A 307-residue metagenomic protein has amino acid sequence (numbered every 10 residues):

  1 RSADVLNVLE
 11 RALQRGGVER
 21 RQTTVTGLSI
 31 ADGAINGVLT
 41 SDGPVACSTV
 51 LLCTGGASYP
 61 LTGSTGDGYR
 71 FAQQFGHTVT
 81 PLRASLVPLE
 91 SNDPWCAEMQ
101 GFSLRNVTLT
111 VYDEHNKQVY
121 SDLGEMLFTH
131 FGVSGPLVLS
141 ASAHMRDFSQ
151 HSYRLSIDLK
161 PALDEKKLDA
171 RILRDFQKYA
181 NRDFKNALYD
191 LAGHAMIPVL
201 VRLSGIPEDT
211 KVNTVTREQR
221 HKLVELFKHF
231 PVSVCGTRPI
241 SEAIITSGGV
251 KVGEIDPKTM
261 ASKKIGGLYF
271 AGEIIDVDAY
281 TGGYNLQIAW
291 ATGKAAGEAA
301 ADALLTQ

Functional and structural regions predicted by a protein language model:
R1-R11, Y59-G63, P94, V212-Q219: Short beta-strand to alpha-helix junction loop
R1-T49, I197: Feature captures the FAD/FMN-dependent oxidoreductase FAD-binding
S2-L6, S85-P94, T237-E254: Flavin (FAD/FMN) cofactor-binding core of flavoprotein oxidoreductases
R21-T24, P198-D278: A glycine-rich dinucleotide-binding beta-alpha-beta segment and adjacent secondary-structure elements that constitute
V25, V38, P44-L61, A72-Q73 (+3 more regions): Short hydrophobic core segments
T49-W95: Glycine-rich loop(s) and the adjacent beta-strand/alpha-helix scaffold that form part
G56-F75, V277-T306: A conserved FAD-binding loop/helix module that cradles the flavin
T78-R83, E90-T214: An anion/pyrophosphate-binding glycine-rich loop and adjacent beta-alpha core in soluble alpha-beta enzymes
